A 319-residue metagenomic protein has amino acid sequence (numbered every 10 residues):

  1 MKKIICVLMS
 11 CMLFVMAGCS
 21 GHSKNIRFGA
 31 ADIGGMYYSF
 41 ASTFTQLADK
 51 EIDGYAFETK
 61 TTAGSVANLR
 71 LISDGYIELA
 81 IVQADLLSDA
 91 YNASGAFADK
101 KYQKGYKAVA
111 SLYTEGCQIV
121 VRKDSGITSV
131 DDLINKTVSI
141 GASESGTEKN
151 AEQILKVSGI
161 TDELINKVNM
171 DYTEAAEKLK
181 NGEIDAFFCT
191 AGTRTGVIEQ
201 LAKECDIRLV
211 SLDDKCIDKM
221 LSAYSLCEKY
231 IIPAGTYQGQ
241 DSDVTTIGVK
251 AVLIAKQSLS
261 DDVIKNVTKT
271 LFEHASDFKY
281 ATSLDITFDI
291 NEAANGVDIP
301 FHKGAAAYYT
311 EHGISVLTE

Functional and structural regions predicted by a protein language model:
M1-M9: Positively charged n-region of N-terminal signal peptides that target proteins for export
V15-G18: C-terminal motif of bacterial Sec signal peptides marking the signal peptidase cleavage site
S20-H22: Bacterial signal peptide processing site
K24-E51, Y55-A56, E115-N181, N295 (+1 more regions): Bilobed "Venus flytrap"/periplasmic-binding protein-like clamshell domains and structurally analogous long
S39-S73, Q240-D241: Extracytoplasmic small-molecule ligand-binding "clamshell" domains of the periplasmic binding protein/Venus flytrap
A84-L86, S94-F97, S125, D162-L253 (+1 more regions): Pocket-lining segment of extracytoplasmic ligand-binding domains
N135-Q153, Y224-P300: Ligand-binding clefts/hinges and TM-proximal coupling segments of bilobed small-molecule sensing domains
M170, E174, K180-N181, A191-L209 (+2 more regions): An extracytoplasmic/periplasmic, membrane-proximal ligand-sensing/linker region
